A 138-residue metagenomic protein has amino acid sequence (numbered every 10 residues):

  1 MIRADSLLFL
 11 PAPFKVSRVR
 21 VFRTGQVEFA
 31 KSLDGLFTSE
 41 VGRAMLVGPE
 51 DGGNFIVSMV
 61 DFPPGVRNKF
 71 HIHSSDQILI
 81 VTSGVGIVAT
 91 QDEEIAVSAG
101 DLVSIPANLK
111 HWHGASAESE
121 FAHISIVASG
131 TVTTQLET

Functional and structural regions predicted by a protein language model:
I2-N54, T134-T138: A short, N-terminal "cap"/entry segment at the start of jelly-roll beta-barrel domains of the cupin/DSBH fold
S58-H73, A107: Conserved short histidine dyad/triad with adjacent acidic residue
V60, S104, E118-L136: A short hydrophobic beta-strand segment most commonly corresponding to one strand of the jelly-roll/cupin
N68-F70, V88-A89, I105, K110-A117: Short beta-strand His + acidic residue motifs that chelate non-heme Fe in jelly-roll/DSBH and cupin folds
S75-G86, Q91: Glycine- and acidic-residue-biased ligand/ion/polar-headgroup-sensing regions
D92-N108: Short acidic-glycine-tyrosine-enriched beta hairpin
